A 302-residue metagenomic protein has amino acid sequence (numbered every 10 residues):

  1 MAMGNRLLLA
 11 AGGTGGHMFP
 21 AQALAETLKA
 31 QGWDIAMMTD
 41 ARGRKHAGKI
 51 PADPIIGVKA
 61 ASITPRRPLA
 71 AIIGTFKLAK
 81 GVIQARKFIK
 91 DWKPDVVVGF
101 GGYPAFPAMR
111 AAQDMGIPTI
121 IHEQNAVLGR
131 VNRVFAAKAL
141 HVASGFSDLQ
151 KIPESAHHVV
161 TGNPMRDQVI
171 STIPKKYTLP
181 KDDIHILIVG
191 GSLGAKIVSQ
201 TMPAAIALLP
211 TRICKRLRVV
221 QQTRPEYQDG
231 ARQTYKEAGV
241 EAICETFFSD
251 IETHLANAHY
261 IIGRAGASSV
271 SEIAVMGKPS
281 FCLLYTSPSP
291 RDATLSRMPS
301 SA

Functional and structural regions predicted by a protein language model:
R6-G12, K29-K77, P225-Y227: Conserved nucleotide-sugar phosphate-binding/catalytic loop shared by glycosyltransferases and other
L9-Q22, K196: A short, glycine/small-residue-rich beta-strand->loop->alpha-helix junction that serves as a flexible
K29, M38, G43-D53, P174 (+1 more regions): Donor-nucleotide binding loops and adjacent catalytic segments primarily of GT-B fold Leloir glycosyltransferases
R42-R44, Q113-P174: Active-site-proximal region of nucleotide-activated glycan assembly enzymes, centered on histidine/acidic-rich loops
R67-V96, D114: An amphipathic, basic-hydrophobic alpha-helix
P94-V96, A256-S269, K278-P279: Acidic donor-binding loop of glycosyltransferase active sites
M115, A256-A258, A274-S280, S289: Conserved donor-binding/catalytic loop of nucleotide-activated donor transferases
Y285-D292: Conserved small/polar residues in nucleotide/adenosyl-binding loops
